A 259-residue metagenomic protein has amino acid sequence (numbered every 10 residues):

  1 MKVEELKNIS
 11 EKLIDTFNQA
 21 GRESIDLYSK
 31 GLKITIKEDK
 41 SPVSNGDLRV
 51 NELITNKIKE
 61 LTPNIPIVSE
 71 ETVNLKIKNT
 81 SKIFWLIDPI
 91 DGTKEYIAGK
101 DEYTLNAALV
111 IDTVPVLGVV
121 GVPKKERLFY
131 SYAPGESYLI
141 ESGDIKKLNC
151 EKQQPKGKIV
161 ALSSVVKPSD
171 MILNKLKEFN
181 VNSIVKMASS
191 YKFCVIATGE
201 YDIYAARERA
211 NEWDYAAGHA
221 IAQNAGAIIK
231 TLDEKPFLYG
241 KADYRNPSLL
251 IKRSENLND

Functional and structural regions predicted by a protein language model:
M1-I90, N174-K177: N-terminal subdomain of lithium-sensitive/metallo-dependent phosphomonoesterases centered on the IMPase/IPPase/PAP
S24, D47, I58, T93 (+6 more regions): Residue-level signal for inorganic ion chemistry
I34, K59, L75-K78, V120-G121 (+4 more regions): Short secondary-structure boundary/capping segments
P63, S81-K82, T113-P115, G157 (+1 more regions): Short coil/turn connectors at secondary-structure junctions
I67-E71, D144, D233-K235: Short gly/ser/thr-rich secondary-structure transition/capping motifs
N79-Y138: DPxDG-like acidic metal-binding loop motif
E136-L139, G143-K146, I228, E255-D259: Short helix-loop capping/hinge motifs at secondary-structure junctions, enriched in acidic/polar residues
K152-D259: An extended, acidic
